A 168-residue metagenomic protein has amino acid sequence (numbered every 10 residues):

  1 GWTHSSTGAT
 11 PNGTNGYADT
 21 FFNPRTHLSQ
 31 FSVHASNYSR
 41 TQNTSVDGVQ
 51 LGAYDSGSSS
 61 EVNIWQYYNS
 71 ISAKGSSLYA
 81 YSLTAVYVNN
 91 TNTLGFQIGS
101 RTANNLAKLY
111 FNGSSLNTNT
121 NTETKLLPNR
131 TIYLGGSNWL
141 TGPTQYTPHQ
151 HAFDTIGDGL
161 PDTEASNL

Functional and structural regions predicted by a protein language model:
G1-L168: Polar, enzyme-active/binding microenvironments
